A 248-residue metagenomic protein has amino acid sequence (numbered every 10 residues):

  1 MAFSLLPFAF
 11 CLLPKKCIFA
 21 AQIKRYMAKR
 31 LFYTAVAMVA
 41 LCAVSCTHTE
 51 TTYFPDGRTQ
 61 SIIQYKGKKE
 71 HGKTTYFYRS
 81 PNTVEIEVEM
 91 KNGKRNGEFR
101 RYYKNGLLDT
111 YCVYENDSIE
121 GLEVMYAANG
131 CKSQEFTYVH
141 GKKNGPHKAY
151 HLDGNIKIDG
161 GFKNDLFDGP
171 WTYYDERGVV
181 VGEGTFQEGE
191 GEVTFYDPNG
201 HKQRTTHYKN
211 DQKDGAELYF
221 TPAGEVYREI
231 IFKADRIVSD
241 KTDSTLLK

Functional and structural regions predicted by a protein language model:
L5, K29-V36: Sec-dependent signal peptide recognition, specifically the positively charged N-region followed immediately by
L6, L13: Short polybasic linear motifs
P14-I18, Q22: Short, positively charged and aromatic/hydrophobic N-terminal segments
A28, F32, V44-K248: Glycine/tyrosine- and acidic-biased, solvent-exposed loop/turn segments at the edges of beta-strands
